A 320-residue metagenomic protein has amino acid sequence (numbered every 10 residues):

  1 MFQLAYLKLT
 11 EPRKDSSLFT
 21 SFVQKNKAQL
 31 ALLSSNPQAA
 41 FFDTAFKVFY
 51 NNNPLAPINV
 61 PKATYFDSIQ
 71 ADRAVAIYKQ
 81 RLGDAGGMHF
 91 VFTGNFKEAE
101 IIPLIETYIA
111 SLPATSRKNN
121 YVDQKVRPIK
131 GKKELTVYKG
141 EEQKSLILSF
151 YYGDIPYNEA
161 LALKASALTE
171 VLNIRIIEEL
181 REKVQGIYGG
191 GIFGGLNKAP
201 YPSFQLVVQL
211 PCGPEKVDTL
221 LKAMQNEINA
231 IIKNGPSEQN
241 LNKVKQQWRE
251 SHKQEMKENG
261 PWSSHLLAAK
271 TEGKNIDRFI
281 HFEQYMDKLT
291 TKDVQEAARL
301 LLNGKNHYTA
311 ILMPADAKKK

Functional and structural regions predicted by a protein language model:
M1-K118, V184, G189-K320: Charge-rich, well-structured scaffold segments of protease-associated domains
R117-R175, E179: His/Glu-based metal-binding/catalytic segments typifying zinc-dependent metallopeptidases
